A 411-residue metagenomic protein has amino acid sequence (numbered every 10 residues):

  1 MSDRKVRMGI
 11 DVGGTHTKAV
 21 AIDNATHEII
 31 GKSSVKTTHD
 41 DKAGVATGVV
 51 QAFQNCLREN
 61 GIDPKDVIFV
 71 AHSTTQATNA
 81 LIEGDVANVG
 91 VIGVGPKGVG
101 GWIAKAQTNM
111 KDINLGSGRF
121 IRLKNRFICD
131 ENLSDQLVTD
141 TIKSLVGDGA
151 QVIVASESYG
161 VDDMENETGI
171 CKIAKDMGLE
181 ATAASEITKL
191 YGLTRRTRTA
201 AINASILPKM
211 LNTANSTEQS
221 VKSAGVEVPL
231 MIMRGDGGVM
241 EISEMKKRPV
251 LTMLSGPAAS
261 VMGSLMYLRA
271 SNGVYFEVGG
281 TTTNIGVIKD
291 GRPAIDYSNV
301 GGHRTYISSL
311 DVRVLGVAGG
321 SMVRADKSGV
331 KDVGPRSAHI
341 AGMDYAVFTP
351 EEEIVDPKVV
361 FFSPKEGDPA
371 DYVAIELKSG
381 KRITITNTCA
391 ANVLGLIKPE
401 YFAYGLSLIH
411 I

Functional and structural regions predicted by a protein language model:
S2-I409: N-terminally biased helix-coil "hinge/interface" segments that flank
